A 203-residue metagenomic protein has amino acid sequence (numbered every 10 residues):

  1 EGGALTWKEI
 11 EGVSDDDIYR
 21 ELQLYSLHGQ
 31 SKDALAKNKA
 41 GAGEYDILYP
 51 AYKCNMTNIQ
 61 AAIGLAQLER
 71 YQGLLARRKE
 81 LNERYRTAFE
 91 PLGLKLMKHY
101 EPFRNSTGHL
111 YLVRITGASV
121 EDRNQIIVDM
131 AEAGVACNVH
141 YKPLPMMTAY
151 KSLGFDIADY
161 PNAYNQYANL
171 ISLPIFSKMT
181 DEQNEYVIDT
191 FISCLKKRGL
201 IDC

Functional and structural regions predicted by a protein language model:
E1-L5: Glycine-rich phosphate-binding loop of ATP-grasp-fold ATP-dependent ligases
I10-C203: PLP-dependent aminotransferase class I/II
